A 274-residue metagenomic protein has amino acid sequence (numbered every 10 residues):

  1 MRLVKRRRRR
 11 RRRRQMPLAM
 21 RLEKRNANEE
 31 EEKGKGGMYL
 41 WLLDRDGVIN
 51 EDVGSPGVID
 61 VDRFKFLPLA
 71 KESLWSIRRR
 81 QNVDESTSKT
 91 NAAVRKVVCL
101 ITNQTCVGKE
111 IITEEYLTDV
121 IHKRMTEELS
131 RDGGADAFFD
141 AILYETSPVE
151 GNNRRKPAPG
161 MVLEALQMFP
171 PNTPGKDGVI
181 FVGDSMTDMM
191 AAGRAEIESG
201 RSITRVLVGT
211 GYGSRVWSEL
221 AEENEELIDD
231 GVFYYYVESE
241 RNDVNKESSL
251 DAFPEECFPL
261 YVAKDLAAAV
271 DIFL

Functional and structural regions predicted by a protein language model:
M1-L3, R13-E23, A27: N-terminal chloroplast transit peptides
R7-R14, E31-E32, V244: Low-complexity, intrinsically disordered transcriptional activation domains enriched in glutamine and histidine
R21-R25, E29, G37-Y39, E115 (+4 more regions): Asp-based, Mg2+/Mn2+-dependent phosphohydrolase catalytic module
R25, E29-C99: Active-site neighborhood of HAD-like aspartate-dependent phosphohydrolases
L43-R45, T102, V182-D184: Active-site flanking residues adjacent to catalytic metal/cofactor-binding acidic residues
R45, G54, N103-Q104, S147 (+1 more regions): Active-site loop/turn elements of alpha/beta-hydrolase fold enzymes, especially the short glycine-/histidine-rich
I49-N50, G108, D188-M189: Catalytic P-loop NTPase motifs of RecA-like helicase/translocase cores
A70, L74-I121, A137-G151: Substrate-recognition element of Asp-dependent hydrolases with the DxDx(T/V) motif
